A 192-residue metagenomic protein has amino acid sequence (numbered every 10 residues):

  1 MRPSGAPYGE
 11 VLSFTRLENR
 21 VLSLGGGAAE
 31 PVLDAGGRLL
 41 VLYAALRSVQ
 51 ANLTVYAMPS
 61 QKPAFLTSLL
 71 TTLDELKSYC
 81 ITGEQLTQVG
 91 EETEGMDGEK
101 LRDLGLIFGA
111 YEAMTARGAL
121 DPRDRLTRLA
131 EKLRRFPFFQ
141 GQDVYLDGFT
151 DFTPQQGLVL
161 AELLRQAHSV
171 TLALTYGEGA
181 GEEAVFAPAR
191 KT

Functional and structural regions predicted by a protein language model:
M1-F138, A187: Basic/charged alpha-beta structural segments of nucleotide/phosphate-handling enzymes
E10, D143-Y145, T171-A173: A structural signal for isolated positions on well-ordered beta-strands in alpha/beta enzyme cores
L17, T150-D151, G177-G179: Short, solvent-exposed loop/turn segments at secondary-structure junctions
M96-D97, V144-Y145, E178: A short, structure-level motif marking secondary-structure boundaries and short turns
L126, T150, V159: Active-site and donor-binding regions of nucleotide-sugar-utilizing enzymes
F136-G141, L164-R165: Flexible, charged surface loops at secondary-structure boundaries
F139-F152: Conserved P-loop NTPase "ATPase switch" module shared by AAA+ and STAND
Q156-T192: Conserved RecA-like helicase ATPase core segment that couples NTP binding/hydrolysis to strand translocation
